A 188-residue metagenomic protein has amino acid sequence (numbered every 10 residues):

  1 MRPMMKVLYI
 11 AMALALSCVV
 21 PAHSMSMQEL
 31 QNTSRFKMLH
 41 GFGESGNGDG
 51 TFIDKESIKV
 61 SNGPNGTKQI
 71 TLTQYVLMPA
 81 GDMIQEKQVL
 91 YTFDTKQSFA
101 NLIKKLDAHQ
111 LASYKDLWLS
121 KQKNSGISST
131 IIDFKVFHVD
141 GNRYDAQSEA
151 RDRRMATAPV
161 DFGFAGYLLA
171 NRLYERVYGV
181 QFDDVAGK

Functional and structural regions predicted by a protein language model:
M1-Y9: Bacterial N-terminal signal peptides that target proteins for export
Y9-S17: Bacterial N-terminal signal peptides
H23-Q88, T92-K188: N-terminal secretory-pathway/extracellular module detecting exported/lumenal segments and adjacent signal-anchor/first
